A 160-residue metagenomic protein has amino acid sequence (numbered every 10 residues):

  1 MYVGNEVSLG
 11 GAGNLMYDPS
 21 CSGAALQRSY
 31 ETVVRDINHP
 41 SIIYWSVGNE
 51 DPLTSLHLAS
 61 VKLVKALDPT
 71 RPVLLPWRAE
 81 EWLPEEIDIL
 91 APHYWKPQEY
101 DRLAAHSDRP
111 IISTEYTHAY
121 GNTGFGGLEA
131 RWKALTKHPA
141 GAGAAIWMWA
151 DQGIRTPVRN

Functional and structural regions predicted by a protein language model:
M1-N160: Substrate-binding/catalytic cleft of secreted carbohydrate-active enzymes, primarily glycoside hydrolases
